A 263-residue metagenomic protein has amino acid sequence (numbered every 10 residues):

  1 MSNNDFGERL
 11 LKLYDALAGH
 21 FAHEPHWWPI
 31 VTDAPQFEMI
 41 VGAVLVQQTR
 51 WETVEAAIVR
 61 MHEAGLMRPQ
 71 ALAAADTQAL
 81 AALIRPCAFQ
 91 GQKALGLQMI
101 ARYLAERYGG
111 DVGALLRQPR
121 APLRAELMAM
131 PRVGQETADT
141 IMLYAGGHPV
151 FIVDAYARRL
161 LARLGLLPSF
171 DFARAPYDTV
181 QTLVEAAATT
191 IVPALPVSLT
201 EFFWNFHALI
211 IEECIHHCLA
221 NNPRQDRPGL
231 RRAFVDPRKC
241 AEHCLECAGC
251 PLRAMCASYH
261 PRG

Functional and structural regions predicted by a protein language model:
F6-G263: Catalytic cores of DNA base-excision repair glycosylases
